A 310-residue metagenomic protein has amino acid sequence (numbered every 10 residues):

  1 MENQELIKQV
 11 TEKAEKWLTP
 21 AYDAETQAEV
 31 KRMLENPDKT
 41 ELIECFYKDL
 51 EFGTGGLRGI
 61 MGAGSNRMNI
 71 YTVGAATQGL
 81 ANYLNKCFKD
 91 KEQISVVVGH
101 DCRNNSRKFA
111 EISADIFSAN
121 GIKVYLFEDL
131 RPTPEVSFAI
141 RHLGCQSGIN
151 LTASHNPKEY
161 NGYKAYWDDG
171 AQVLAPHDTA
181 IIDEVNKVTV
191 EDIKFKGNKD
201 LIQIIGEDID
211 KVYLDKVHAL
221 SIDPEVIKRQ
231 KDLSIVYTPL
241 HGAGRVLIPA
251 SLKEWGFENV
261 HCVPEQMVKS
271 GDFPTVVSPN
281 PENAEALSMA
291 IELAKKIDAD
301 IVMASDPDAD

Functional and structural regions predicted by a protein language model:
I7, E12-S113, Q203-D232, A243: An N-terminal, well-structured beta->alpha segment
W17, A21, E41-C45, L50 (+1 more regions): Gly/Ser/Thr-enriched, mixed-charge loops and adjacent short helices that form phosphate/oxyanion-binding elements
L57-G59, G64-N66, R103, R131-P132 (+5 more regions): Short, glycine-/Ser/Thr-/acidic-enriched flexible segments
Y83, I116, A139, L220 (+1 more regions): Rossmann-fold NAD(P)-dependent oxidoreductase module
V97-Y160, E258-D310: N-terminal small/polar loop signature for handling phosphorylated ligands or for N-terminal nucleophile
